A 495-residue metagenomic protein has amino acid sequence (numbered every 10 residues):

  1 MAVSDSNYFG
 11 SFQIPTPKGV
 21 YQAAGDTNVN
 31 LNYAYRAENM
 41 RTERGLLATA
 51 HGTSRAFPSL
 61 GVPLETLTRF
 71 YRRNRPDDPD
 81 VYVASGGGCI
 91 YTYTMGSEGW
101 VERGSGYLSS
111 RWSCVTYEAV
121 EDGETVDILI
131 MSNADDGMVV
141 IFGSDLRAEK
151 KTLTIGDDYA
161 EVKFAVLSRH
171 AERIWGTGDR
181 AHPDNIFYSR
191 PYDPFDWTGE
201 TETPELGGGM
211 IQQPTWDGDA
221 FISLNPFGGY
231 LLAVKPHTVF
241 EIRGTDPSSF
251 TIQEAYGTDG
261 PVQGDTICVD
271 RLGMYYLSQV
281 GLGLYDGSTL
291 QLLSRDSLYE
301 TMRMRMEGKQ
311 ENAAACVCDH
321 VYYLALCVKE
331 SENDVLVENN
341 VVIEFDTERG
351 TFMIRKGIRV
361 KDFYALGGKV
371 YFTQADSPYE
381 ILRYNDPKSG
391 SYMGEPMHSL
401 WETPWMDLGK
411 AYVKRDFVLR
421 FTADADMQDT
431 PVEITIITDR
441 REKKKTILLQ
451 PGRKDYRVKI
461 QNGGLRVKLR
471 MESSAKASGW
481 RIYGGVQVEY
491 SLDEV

Functional and structural regions predicted by a protein language model:
M1-V101, S105-E124, T258-G273, Q279-V280 (+1 more regions): Beta-sheet repeat architectures centered on beta-propellers
A56-L67, G104-W112, A148-N312, T351 (+1 more regions): Beta-propeller and closely related beta-pinwheel folds
G87, N133-D136, F142-D145, G178 (+2 more regions): Acidic/polar residues in short coil/turn loops that connect beta-strands within repeat-based beta-sheet scaffolds
Y91, V139-V140, F240, G283: WD40 beta-propeller blade core
M95, F142, G244-T245: Short, solvent-exposed loop/turn and secondary-structure capping segments
V115-T154: Hydrophobic or amphipathic alpha-helical targeting/insertion segments
Y117, I130-M131, L167-R169, G176 (+1 more regions): Generic low-polarity alpha-helical segments
V139, D184, E380: Glycine/Thr-rich phosphate-binding loops of Rossmann-like dinucleotide-binding domains
